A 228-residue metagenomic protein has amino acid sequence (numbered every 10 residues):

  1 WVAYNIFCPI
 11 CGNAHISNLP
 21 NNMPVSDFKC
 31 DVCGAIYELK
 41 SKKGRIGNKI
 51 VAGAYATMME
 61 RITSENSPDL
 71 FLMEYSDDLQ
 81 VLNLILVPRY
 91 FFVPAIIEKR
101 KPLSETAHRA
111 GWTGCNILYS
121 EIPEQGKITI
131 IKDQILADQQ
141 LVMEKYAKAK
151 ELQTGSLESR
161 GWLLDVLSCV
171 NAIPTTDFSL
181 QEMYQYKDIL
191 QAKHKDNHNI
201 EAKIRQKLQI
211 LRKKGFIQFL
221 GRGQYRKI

Functional and structural regions predicted by a protein language model:
N5, V25-D27: Residues immediately within or flanking Cys/His clusters that coordinate Zn2+ in small zinc-binding modules
C8-C11, C30-C33: Short cysteine-rich clusters marking metal-coordination/redox-active sites
G34-P68: Short metal-binding segments enriched for Cys and/or His
L86-D165: Long, low-complexity, charged/polar intrinsically disordered regions in eukaryotic proteins
L157-D177, Q209: Positively charged, polyanion-binding regions of nucleic-acid-associated proteins
E182-Y186: A short acidic, leucine-rich amphipathic alpha-helix
D188-I204: Short, positively charged loop/turn segments that connect secondary-structure elements
A202-I228: Charged low-complexity interaction tracts in eukaryotic proteins
